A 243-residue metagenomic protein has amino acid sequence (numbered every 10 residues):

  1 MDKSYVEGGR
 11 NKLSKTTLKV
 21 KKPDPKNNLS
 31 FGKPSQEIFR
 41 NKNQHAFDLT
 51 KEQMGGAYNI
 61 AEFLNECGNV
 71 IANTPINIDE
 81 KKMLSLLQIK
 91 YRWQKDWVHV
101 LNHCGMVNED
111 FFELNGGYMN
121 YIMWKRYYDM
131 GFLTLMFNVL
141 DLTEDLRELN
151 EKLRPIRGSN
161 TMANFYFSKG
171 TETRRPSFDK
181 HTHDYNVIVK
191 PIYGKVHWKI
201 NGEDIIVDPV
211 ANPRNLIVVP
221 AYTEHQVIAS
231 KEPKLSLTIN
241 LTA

Functional and structural regions predicted by a protein language model:
Y5-R147, G158-N164: Transition-metal
Q94, H99-L216, T223-A243: Active-site region of the double-stranded beta-helix
